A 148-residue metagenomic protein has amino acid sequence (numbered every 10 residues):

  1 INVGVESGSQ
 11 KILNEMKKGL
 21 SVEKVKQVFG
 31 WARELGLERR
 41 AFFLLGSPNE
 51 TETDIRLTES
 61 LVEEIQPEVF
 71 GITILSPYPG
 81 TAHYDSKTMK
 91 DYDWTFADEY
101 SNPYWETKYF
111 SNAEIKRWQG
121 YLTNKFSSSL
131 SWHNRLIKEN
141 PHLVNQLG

Functional and structural regions predicted by a protein language model:
I1-H142: A structural motif corresponding to the C-terminal lobe/cap of the Radical SAM core domain
N145-G148: Short, amphipathic C-terminal "tail helix"
